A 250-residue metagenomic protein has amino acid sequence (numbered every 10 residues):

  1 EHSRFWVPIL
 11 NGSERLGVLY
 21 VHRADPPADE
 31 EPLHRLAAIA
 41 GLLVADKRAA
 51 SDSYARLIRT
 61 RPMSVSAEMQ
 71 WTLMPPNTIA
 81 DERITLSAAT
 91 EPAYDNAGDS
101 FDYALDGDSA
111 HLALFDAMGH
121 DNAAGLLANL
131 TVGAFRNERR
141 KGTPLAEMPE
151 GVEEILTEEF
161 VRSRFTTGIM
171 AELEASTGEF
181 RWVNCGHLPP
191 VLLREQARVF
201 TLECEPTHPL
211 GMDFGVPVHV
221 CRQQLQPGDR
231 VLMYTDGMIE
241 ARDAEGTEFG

Functional and structural regions predicted by a protein language model:
H2-N11: A short, aliphatic-rich beta-strand micro-motif
N11-E14, D229: Eukaryotic non-globular, compositionally biased segments
G17-A37, H120, E240-R242, G246: Regulatory loop-to-helix N-cap segments in sensory/regulatory domains that couple ligand/signal detection
D25-A45, L130-G133, P227: Amphipathic alpha-helical "output/dimerization" segments
A28, L43-S64: Short alpha-helical interdomain "coupling" segment at the junction between an upstream regulatory sensor module
R48-A49, N129-G133, M233, G250: Short acidic (Asp/Glu) and glycine-rich catalytic loops that position anionic groups and cofactors
Y54-Q226, R230-V231, M238, E245: … and, occasionally, acidic/histidine-rich disordered N-termini of signaling adaptors
